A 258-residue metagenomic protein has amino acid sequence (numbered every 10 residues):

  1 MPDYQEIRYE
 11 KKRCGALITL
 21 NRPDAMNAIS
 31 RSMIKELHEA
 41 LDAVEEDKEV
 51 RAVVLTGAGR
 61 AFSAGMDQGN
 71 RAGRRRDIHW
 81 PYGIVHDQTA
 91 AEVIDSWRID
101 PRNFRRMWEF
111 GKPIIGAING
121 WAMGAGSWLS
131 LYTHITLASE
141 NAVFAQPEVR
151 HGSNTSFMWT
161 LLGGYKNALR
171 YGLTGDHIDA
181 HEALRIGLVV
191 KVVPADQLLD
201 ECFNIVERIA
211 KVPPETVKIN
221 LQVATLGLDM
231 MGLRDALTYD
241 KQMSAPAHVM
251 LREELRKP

Functional and structural regions predicted by a protein language model:
M1-A58: Conserved CoA-thioester-binding segment of acyl-CoA-metabolizing enzymes
M1-R13, F62, N70, R74 (+4 more regions): C-terminal alpha-helix plus adjacent terminal tail
S32-E36, I99, R106, E201 (+2 more regions): Charged catalytic carboxylate motif
I34-E36, G69-G73, P147, N154: Glycine-rich, phosphate-binding/catalytic loops in enzymes
G57-N103, L251: Glycine- (often His-adjacent) and acidic-residue-rich active-site loop that binds/positions the CoA thioester
R105-P214: Crotonase-fold acyl-CoA enzyme core
